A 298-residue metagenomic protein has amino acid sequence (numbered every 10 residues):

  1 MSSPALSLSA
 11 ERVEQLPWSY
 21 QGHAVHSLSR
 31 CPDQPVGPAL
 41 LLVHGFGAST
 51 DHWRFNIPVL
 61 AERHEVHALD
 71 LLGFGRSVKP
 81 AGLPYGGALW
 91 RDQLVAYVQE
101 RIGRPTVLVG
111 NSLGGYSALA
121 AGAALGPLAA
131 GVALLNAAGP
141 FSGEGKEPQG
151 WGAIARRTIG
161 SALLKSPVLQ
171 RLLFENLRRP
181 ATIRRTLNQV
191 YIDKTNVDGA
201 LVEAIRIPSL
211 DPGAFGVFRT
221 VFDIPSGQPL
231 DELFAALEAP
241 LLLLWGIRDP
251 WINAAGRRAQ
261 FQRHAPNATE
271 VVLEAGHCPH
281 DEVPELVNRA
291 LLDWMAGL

Functional and structural regions predicted by a protein language model:
E14-H23, L28-Q34, H67-L113, W151 (+1 more regions): Active-site loop/oxyanion-hole signature of alpha/beta-hydrolase fold enzymes
V25, V168-A239: Conserved alpha/beta-hydrolase catalytic His-Asp/Glu region
L28-R76: Conserved HGGG/HGGXW glycine-rich cap/lid loop of the alpha/beta-hydrolase fold
A48-P58, R76-K79, S117, G143 (+2 more regions): Short N-terminal helix/helix-N-cap motif within the alpha/beta-hydrolase-1
G115-G126, V132: Short glycine-enriched nucleophile-adjacent loop and the immediately C-terminal alpha-helix near the catalytic center
A123, G131-Q170: Flexible "cap/lid" loop of the alpha/beta hydrolase fold
A236-A275: Conserved loop-alpha-helix segment in the C-terminal half of the alpha/beta-hydrolase fold that carries the catalytic
P266-L298: Catalytic active-site module of serine/aspartate enzymes centered on a nucleophile-bearing elbow/loop
